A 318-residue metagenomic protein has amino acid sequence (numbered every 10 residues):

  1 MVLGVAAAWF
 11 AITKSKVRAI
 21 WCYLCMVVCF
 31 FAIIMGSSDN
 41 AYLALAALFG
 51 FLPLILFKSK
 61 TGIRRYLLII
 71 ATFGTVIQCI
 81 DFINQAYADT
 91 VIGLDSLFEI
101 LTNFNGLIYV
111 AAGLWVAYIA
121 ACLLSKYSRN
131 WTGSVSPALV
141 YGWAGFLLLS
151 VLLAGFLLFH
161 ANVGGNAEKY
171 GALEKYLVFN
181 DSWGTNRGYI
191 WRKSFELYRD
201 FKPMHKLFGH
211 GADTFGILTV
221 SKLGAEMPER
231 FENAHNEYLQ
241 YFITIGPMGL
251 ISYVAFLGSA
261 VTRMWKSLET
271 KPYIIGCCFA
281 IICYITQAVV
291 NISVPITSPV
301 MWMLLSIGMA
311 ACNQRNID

Functional and structural regions predicted by a protein language model:
M1-A161, I243-G276, I281-V289, V300-A311: Alpha-helical transmembrane segments of multi-pass inner-membrane proteins
V2, Y189, H210, T214-I217 (+4 more regions): Generic alpha-helical secondary structure signal
A88-E99, G164-S182: Extracytoplasmic catalytic-loop and juxtamembrane helix elements of membrane-embedded, polyprenol/dolichol-linked
L97-G106, F179, W183, N233-Y241: Short aromatic-rich membrane-water interface segments that cap or initiate transmembrane helices in multi-pass membrane
D181-F231, Y238, I245-S252: TM-adjacent membrane-interface loops and short helices in multi-pass inner/ER membrane proteins
L197, F201, K222, A288-I292 (+2 more regions): Phosphate/oxyanion-binding loops and surfaces in catalytic or ligand/nucleic-acid-binding neighborhoods
R315-D318: Short, charged juxtamembrane terminal tails flanking transmembrane helices
